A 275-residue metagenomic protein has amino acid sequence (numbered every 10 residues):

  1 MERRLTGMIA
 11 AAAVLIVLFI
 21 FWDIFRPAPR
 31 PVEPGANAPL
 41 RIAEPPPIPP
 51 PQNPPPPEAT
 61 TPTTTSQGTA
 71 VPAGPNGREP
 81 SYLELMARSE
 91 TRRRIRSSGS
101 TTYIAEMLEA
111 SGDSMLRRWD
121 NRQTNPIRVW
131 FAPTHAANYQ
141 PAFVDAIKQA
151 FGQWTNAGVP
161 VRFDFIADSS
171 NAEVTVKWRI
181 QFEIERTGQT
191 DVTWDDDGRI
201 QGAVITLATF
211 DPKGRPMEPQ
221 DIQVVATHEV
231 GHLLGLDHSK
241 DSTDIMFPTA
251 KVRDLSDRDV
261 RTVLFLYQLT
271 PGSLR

Functional and structural regions predicted by a protein language model:
E2-Y139: Disordered inhibitory propeptide/activation segment of secreted metzincin zinc metalloprotease zymogens, centered on
R4-A43, V192-D221, L236-R275: Metalloprotease/metallohydrolase-associated module, dominated by Zn2+-dependent proteases
N121-N125, S170, R199-Q201, K240: A short, polar/charged loop/turn motif at coil->beta-strand junctions and beta-hairpin connectors
H135, F182, K240: Feature marks short, surface-exposed loop/turn motifs that line or immediately flank catalytic pockets and channel
P141-E229, L233: Metzincin-family zinc-dependent endopeptidase catalytic domain
